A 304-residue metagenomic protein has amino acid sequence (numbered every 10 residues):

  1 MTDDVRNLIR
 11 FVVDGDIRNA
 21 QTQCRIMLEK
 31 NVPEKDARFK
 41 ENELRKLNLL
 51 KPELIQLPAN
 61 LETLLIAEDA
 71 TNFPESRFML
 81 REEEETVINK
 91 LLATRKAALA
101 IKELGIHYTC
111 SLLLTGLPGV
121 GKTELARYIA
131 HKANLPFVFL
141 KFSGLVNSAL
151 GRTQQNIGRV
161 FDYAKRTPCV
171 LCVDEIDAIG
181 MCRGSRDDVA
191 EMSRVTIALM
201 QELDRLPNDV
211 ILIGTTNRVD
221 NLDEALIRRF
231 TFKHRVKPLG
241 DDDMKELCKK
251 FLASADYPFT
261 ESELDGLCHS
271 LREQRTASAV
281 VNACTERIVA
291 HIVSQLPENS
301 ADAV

Functional and structural regions predicted by a protein language model:
M1-A93, E298-A303: AAA+ P-loop ATPase mechanoenzymes
T2, V13, A20-C24, L28 (+1 more regions): Conserved AAA+ ATPase small/helical "lid" subdomain
R10, E75-F78, N147, N217 (+2 more regions): Short, flexible active-site loop motifs that bind/organize anionic cofactors or intermediates
D14-R18, P33-A37, L150-Q154, R166 (+2 more regions): Alpha-helix boundary/capping and short turn/kink residues
V32-P33, N48, P52, K249 (+3 more regions): Non-catalytic alpha-helical coupling and interface elements of nucleotide-dependent molecular machines and regulators
P52-Q56, A97, I101, L212 (+2 more regions): Charged, solvent-exposed alpha-helical segments that act as regulatory interaction surfaces
E83-V87, A93-D265: Walker A/P-loop NTP-binding motif of AAA+ ATPase domains
